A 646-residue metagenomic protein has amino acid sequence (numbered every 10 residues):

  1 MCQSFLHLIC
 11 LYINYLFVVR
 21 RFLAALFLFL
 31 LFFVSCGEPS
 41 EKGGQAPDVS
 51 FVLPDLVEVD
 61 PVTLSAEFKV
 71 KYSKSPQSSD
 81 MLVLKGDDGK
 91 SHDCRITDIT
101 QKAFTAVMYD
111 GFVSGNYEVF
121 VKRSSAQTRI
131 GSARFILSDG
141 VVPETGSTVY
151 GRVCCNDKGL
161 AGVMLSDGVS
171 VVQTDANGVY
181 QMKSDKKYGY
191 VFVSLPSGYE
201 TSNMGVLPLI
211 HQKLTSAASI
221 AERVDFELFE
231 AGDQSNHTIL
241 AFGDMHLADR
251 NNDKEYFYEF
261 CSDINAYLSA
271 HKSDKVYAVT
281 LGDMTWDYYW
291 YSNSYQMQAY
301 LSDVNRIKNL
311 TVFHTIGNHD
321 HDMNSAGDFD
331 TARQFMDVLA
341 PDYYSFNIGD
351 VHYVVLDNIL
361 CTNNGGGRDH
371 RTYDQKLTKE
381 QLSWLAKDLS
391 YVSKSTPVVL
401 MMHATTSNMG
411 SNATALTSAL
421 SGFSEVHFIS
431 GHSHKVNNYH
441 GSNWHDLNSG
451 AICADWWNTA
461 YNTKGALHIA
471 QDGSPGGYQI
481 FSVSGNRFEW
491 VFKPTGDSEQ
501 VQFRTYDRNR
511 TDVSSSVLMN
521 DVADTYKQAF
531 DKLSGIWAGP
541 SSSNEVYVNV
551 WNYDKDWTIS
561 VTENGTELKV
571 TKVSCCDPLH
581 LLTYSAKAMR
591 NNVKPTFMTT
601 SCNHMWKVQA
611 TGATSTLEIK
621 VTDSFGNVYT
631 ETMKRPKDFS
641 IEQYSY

Functional and structural regions predicted by a protein language model:
F32-S35: C-terminal motif of bacterial Sec signal peptides marking the signal peptidase cleavage site
G37-G140: Ser/Thr/Pro-rich low-complexity tracts
S79, S147-Y150, C155-V169: Short, ordered, surface-exposed loop/turn motifs in non-cytosolic proteins
V141-T148, C155-N156, G198-Y291: N-terminal active-site segment of His-dependent metallophosphoesterases
V142-R152, G205-S216, G243, I264-S269 (+2 more regions): Metal-dependent phosphoesterase/phosphodiesterase active-site architecture
C155, V224-G232, M245-L247, M336-S411 (+2 more regions): Conserved catalytic scaffold of divalent metal-dependent phosphoesterases
V163-D185, S574: Short, acidic Ser/Thr/Gly-rich low-complexity loop/linker segments typical of extracellular and cell-surface proteins
P196-S216, I220, Y289-A386, S390-V392 (+3 more regions): Extended active-site neighborhood of metal-dependent phosphoesterases/phosphodiesterases
